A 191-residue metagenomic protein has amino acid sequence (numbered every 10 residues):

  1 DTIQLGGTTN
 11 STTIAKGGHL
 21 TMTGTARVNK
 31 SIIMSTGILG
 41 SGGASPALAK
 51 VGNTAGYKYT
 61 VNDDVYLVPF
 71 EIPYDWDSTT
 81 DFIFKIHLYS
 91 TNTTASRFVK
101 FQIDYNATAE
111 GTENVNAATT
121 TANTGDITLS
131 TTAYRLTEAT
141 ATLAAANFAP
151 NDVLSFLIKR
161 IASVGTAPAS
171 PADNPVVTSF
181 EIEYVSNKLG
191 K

Functional and structural regions predicted by a protein language model:
T2-G7, S11-G24, N29, A49: Beta-strand-rich, repetitive solenoid scaffolds
T60-D75, D81: Short beta-strands within extracellular/lumenal beta-sheet-rich domains
E71-D75, K85-N92, N106-T108, V185: Solvent-exposed strand-to-loop "edge" motifs in beta-rich extracellular domains
T79-T91, V99, F180: A short beta-strand element within beta-rich, extracytoplasmic domains of secreted/secretory-pathway proteins
R97-T112, F180-I182: Extended low-complexity, serine/threonine- and proline-enriched intrinsically disordered segments
T112-N147: Extracellular carbohydrate recognition and processing domains and analogous Trp-centered ligand-binding platforms
R135-T166: Cysteine-clustered segments with highest specificity for TGF-beta superfamily mature ligands
R160-K191: Proprotein-processing/basic-patch segments
